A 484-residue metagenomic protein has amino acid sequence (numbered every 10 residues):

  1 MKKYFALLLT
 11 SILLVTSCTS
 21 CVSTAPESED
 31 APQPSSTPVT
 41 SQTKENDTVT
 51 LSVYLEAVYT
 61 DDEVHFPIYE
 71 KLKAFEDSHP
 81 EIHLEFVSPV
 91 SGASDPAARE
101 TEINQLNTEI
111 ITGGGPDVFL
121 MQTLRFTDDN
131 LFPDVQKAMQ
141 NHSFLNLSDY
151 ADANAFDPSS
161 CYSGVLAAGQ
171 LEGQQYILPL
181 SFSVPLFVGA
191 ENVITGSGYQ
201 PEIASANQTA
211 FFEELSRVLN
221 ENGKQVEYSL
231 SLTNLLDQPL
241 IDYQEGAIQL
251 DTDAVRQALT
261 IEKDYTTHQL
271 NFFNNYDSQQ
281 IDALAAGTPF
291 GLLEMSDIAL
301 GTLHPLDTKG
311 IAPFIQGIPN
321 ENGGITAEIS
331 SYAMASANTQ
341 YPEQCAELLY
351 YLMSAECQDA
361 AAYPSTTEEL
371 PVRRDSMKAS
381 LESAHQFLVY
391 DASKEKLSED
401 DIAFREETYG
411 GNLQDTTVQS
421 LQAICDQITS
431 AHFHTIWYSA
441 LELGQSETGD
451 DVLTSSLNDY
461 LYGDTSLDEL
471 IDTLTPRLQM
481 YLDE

Functional and structural regions predicted by a protein language model:
Y4-T24: Sec-dependent N-terminal signal peptides of Gram-positive bacterial secreted proteins and lipoproteins
C18-P133, S455, D464-E484: Conserved N-terminal structural module of periplasmic/extracytoplasmic solute-binding proteins
V64, D391-L482: C-terminal capping/gating helix-and-loop segments adjacent to ligand/active sites or protein-protein/ligand interfaces
S88, P305-K394: Extracytoplasmic/periplasmic substrate-recognition and gating elements
M121-V184, I311-P319: Hinge/lid segment of periplasmic solute-binding proteins
L145-S160, A204, L240-A258, G317-G323 (+1 more regions): Short, solvent-exposed loop/beta-turn-alpha elements that line the ligand-binding surface or hinge of extracytoplasmic
A167-G189, N207-T260, A286-L293: Extracytoplasmic/periplasmic solute-binding protein
L215, L219, E245-S278, L303-I318: Glycine-centered hinge/linker elements that transmit conformational signals in sensory and ligand-binding systems
